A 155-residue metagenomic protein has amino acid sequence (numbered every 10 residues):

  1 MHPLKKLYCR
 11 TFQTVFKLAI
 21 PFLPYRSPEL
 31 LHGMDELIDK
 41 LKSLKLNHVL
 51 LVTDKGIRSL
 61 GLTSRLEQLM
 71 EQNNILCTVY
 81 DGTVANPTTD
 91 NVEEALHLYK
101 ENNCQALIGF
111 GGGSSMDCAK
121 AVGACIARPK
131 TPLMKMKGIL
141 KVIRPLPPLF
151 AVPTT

Functional and structural regions predicted by a protein language model:
M1-V79: An N-terminal, well-structured beta->alpha segment
R26-L30, V84-N86, R128-P129: Short, flexible loop segments at the rims of nucleotide/cofactor-binding pockets, characterized by
G33-M34, T53-K55, T83, F110-G112 (+1 more regions): Fold-independent oxyanion-binding glycine-rich loops and adjacent beta-strand/coil segments at enzyme active sites
L60, T89-D90: Short Asp/Glu-rich motifs
V79-T89: Short beta->alpha junction loops
D90-T155: Glycine/threonine-rich beta-strand-loop-alpha-helix active-site module that forms ligand/phosphate-binding
